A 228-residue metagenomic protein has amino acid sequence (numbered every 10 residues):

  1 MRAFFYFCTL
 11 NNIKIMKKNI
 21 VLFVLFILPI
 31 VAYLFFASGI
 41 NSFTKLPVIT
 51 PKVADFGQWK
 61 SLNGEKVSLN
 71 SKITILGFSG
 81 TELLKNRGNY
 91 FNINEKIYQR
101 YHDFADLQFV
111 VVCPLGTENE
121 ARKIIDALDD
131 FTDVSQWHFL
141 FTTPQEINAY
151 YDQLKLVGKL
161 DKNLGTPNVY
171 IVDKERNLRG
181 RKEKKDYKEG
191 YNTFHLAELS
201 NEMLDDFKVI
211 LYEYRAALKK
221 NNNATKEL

Functional and structural regions predicted by a protein language model:
F4-S61: N-terminal targeting signals for export/organelle localization
V67-E95: Short active-site neighborhood of thiol/selenol oxidoreductases, capturing the structured segment around
T81-N86, L115-N119, L178: Short acidic, S/G/P-rich loop/turn micro-motifs used as interaction or catalytic elements
G88-K96, N119-I125, M203-D205: Well-ordered, non-membrane alpha-helical segments in soluble/globular domains
N89-V111: Conserved helix-turn-beta segment immediately C-terminal to the redox Cys motif in thioredoxin-like folds
D106-N119, S135-Q145: Thiol-based oxidoreductase modules, predominantly thioredoxin-like and allied folds used for disulfide exchange
I125-T166: Short, internal strand/loop/helix patches that form the active-site neighborhood or redox-interaction surface
G165-L228: Thiol-/selenol-based redox modules, centered on thioredoxin-like and closely related oxidoreductase domains
